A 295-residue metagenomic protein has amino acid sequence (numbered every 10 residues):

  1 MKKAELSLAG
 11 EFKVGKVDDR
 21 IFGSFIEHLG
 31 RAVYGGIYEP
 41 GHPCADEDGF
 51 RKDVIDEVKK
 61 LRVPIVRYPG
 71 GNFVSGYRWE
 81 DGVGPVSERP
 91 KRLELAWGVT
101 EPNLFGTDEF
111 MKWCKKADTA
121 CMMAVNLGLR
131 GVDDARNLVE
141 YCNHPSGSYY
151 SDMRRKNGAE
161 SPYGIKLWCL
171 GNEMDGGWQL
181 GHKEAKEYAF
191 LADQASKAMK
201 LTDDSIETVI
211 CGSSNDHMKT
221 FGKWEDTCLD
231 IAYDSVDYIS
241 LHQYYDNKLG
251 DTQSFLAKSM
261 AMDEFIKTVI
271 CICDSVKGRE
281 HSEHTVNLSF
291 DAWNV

Functional and structural regions predicted by a protein language model:
M1-G222, D230-D237, M262-D263, K267-V295: Non-catalytic accessory regions flanking glycosidase/transglycosidase catalytic cores in CAZymes
E225: Active-site substrate-binding loop specific to GH73 endo-beta-N-acetylglucosaminidase modules in bacterial autolysins
Q243-K258: Active-site His/acidic residue clusters
